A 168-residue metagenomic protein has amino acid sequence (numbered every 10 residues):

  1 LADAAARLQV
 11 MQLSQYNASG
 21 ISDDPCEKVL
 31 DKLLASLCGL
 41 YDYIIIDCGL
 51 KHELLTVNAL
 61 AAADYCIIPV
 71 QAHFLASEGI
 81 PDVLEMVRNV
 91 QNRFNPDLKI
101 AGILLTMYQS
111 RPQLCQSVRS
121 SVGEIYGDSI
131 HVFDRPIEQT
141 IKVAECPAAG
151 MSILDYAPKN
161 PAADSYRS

Functional and structural regions predicted by a protein language model:
L1-H52: Cytosolic-facing regulatory segments adjacent to core modules
Q12-L13, P69-V70, I103-M107: Conserved beta-strand segments of the P-loop GTPase G domain that flank and frequently precede/overlap
L30-D31, V83-Q91, R119-G123: Short, well-ordered amphipathic alpha-helices
S36, T56-F74: Inter-motif core of Ras-like GTPase G domains
D47-C48, D64, V83, T106 (+2 more regions): Residue-level signature of catalytic and energy-coupling elements of molecular machines, predominantly ATP/GTP-dependent
V70, E78-I103: Anionic-ligand binding region
N92, P96-S168: C-terminal lobe/tail of nucleotide-utilizing enzymes
